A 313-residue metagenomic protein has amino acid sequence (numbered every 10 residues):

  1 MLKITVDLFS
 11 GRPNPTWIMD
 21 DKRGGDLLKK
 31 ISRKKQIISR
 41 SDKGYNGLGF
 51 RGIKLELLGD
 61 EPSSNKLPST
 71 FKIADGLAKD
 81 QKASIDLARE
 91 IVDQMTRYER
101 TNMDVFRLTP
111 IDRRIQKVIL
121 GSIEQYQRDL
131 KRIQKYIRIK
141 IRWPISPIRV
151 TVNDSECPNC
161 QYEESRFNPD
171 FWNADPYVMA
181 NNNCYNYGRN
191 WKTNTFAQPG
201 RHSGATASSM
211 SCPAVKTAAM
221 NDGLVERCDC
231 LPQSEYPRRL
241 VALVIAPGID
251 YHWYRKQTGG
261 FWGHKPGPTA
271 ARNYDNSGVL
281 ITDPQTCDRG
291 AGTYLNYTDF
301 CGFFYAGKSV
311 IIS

Functional and structural regions predicted by a protein language model:
M1-I148: Function-determining sites in protein domains
W17-D20, G24, Y177-N181, S208-C212 (+2 more regions): Solvent-exposed, acidic/flexible segments
I37-I38, S63, T195-Q198, I249-H264 (+1 more regions): Substrate-binding/catalytic groove segments of enzymes that remodel or degrade extracellular structural polymers
I38-N46, T195-A207, E226-Y236, A242: Surface-exposed patches in mature extracellular/periplasmic domains of secreted proteins
M103-P144, G260-S313: Active-site or metal-binding loop neighborhoods of secreted/extracellular toxin and effector enzymes
S146-V225: Cysteine-nucleophile protease catalytic domains, especially the papain-like/related folds used in DUB/UBL proteases
S208-T269: ...with weaker cross-activation on analogous glycine-rich loops/strands in unrelated enzymes
